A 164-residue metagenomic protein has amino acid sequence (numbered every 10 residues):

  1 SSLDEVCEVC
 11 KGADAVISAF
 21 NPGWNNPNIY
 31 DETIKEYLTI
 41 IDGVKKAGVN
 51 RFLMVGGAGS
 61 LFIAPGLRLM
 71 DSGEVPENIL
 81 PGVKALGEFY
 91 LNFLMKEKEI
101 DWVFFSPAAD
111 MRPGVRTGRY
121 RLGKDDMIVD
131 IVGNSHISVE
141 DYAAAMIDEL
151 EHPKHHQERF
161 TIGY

Functional and structural regions predicted by a protein language model:
S1-T39, G43-A47, K154: NAD(P)H-binding glycine-rich loop region in Rossmannoid oxidoreductase-like domains and their noncatalytic homologs
S18-A19, L53-V55: Short beta-strand segments at enzyme active-site cores
A47-R51, A58-Y164: Oxidoreductase cofactor-interface core, primarily capturing Rossmann-like NAD(P)-dependent enzymes
